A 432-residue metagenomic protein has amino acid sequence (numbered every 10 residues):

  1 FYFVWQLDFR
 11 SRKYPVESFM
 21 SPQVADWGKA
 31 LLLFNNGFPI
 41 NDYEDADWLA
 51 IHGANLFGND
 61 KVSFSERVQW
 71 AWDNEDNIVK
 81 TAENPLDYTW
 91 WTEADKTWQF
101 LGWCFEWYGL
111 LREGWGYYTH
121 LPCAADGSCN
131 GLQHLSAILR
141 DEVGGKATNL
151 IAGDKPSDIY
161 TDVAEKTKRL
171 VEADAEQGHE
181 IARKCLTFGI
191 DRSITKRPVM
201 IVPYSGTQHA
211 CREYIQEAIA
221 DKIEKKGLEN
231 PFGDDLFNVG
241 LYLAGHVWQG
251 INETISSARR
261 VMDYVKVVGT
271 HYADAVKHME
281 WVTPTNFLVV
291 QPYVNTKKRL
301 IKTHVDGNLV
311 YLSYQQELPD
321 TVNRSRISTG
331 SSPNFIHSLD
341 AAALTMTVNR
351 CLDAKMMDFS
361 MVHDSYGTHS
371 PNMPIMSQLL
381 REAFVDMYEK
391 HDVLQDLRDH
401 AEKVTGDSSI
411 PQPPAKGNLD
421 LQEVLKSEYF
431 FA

Functional and structural regions predicted by a protein language model:
F1-A432: Conserved catalytic core of nucleotide polymerization and phosphodiester-bond processing enzymes
